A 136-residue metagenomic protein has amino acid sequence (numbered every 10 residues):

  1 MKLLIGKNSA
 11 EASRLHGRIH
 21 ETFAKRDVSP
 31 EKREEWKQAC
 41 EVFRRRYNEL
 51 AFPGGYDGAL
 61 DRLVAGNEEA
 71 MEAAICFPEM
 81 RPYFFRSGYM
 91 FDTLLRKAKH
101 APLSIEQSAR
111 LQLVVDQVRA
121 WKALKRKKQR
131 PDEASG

Functional and structural regions predicted by a protein language model:
M1-G136: Extended repeat-based scaffolds of very large eukaryotic assembly and lipid-transport proteins
